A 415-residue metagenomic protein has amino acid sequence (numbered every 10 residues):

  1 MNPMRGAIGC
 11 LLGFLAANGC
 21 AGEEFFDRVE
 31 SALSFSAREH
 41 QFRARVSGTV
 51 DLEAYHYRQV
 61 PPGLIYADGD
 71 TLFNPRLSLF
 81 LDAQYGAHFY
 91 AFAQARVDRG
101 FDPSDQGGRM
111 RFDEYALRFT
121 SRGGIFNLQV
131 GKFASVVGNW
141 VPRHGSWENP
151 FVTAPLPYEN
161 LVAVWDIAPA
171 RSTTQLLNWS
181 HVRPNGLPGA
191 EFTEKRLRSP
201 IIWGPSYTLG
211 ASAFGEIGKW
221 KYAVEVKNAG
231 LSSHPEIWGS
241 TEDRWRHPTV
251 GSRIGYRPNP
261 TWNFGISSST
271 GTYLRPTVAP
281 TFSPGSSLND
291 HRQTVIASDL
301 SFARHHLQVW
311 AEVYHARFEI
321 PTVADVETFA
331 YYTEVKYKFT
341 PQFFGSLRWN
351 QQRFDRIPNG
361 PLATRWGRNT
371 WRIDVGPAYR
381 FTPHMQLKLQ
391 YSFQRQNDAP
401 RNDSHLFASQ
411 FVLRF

Functional and structural regions predicted by a protein language model:
M1-E24, F151, L156-V162: Cleavable N-terminal export/targeting peptides
G9-L64, F415: N-terminal periplasmic/intermembrane-space "pro-region" immediately following the signal or transit peptide
F25-F26, R58, L64-Y66, D105 (+3 more regions): Outer-membrane beta-barrel pore domains
A32-H56, A67-S232, R246-G251, G255-N263 (+2 more regions): Outer membrane beta-barrel
I202, D243, A324: Glycine- and other small-residue-rich loops at beta-strand/loop junctions that grip anionic moieties
A223-H247, N397, R401-F411: C-terminal/domain-terminus segments
